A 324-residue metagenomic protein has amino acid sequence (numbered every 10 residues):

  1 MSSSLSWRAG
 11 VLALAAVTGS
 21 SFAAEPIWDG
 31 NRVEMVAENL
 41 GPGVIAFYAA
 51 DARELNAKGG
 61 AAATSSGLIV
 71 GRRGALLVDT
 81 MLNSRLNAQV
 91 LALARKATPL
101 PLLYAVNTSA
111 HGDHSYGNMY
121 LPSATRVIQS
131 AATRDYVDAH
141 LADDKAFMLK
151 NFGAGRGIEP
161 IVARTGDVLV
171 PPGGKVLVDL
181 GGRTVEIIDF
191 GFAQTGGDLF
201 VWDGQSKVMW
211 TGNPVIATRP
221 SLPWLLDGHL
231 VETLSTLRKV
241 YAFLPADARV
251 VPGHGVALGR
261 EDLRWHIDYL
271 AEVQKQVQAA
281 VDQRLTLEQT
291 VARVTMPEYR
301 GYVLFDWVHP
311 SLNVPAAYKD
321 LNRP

Functional and structural regions predicted by a protein language model:
M1-V11: Bacterial N-terminal signal peptides that target proteins for export
A9-S20: Bacterial N-terminal signal peptides
A24-P26, A242-D247, V256-P324: Accessory terminal helices/loops
A24-R32, E38-N39, T133-F190, T195-G196 (+3 more regions): Metallo-beta-lactamase
N39-L93, L199-D203, K207-N213: Conserved beta-strand hairpin/beta-sheet module of binuclear metal-dependent hydrolase folds, prominently
F47-A62, A139, R219-L230: Acidic/histidine-rich helix-loop elements that form or flank divalent-metal/phosphate-binding sites at the catalytic
R72-L76, S84-Q129, L169: Active-site metal-binding motif and surrounding structural segment of the metallo-beta-lactamase
G74-L76, L82-S84, L177, T184-E272 (+1 more regions): Metallo-beta-lactamase
